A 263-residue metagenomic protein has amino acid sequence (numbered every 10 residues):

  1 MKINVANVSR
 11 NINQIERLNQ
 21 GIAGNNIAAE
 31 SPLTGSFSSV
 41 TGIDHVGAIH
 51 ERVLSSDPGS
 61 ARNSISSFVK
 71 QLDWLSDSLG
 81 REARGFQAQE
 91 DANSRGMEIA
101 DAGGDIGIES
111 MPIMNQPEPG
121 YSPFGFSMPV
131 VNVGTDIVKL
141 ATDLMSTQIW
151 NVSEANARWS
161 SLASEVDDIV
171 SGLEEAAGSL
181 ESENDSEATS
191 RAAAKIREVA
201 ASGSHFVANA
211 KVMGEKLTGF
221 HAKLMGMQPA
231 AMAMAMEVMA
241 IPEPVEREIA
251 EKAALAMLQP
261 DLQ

Functional and structural regions predicted by a protein language model:
K2-T142, S146-D185, T189-Q263: Amphipathic alpha-helical hairpins/coiled-coils and adjacent low-complexity
